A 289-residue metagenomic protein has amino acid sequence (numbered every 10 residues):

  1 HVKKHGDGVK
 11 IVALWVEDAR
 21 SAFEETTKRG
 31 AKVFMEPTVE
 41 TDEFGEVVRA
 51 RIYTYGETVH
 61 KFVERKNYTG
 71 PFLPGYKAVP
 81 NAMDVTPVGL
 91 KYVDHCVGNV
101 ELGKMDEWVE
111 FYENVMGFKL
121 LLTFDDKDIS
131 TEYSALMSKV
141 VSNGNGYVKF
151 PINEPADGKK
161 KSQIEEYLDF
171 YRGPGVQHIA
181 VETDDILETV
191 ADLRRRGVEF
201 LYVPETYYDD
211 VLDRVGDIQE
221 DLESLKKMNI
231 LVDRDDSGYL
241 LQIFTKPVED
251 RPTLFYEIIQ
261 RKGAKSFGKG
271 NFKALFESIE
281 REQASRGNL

Functional and structural regions predicted by a protein language model:
H1-K3, L168, V190-R194: A generic structured-segment signal
H1-K4, G8-W15: Basic, Lys/Arg-rich alpha-helical nucleic-acid-recognition elements, primarily the DNA-binding modules of transcription
K4-H5, P87-K91, D169-G173: Short, flexible turn/loop "capping" segments at secondary-structure junctions
I11-D94, G98-V100, K104-M105, L122 (+3 more regions): Vicinal oxygen chelate
H95, E107-W108, Y112-N114: Conserved small-residue-rich
V109-F111, F170, G175: Extended non-catalytic domains of envelope/secretory-pathway proteins
G117-L120: Phosphate-binding active sites in nucleotide-utilizing proteins
G175-I186: C-terminal, well-structured subdomains that either form a transmembrane helix-short loop-helix hairpin in multi-pass
